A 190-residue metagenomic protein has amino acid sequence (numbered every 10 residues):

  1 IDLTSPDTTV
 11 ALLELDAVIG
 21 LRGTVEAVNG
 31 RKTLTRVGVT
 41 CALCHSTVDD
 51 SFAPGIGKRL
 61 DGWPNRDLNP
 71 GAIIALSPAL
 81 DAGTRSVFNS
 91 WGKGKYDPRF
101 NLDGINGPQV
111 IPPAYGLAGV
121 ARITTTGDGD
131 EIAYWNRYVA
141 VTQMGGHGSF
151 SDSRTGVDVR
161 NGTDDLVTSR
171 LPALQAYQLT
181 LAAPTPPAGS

Functional and structural regions predicted by a protein language model:
I1-S190: Periplasmic c-type cytochrome electron-transfer domains
